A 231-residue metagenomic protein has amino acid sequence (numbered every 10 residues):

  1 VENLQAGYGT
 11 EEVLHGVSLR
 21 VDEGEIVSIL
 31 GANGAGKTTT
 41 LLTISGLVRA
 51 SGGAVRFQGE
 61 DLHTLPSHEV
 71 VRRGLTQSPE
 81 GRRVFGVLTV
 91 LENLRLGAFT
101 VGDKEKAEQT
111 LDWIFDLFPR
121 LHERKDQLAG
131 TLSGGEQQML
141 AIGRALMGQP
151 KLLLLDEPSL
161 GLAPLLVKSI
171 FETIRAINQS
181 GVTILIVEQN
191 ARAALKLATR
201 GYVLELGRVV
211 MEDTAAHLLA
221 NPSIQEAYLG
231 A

Functional and structural regions predicted by a protein language model:
V1-A231: Glycine-rich phosphate-binding loops of nucleotide-dependent enzymes
